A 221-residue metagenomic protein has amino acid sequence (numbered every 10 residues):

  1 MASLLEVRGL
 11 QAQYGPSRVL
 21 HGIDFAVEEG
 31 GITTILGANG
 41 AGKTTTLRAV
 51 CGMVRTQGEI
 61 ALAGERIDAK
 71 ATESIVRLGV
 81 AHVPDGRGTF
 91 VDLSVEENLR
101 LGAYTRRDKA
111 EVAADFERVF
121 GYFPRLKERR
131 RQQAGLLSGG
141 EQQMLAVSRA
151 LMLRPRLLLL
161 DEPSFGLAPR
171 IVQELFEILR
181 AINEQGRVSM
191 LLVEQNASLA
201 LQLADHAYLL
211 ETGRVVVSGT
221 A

Functional and structural regions predicted by a protein language model:
A2-A221: Glycine-rich phosphate-binding loops of nucleotide-dependent enzymes
